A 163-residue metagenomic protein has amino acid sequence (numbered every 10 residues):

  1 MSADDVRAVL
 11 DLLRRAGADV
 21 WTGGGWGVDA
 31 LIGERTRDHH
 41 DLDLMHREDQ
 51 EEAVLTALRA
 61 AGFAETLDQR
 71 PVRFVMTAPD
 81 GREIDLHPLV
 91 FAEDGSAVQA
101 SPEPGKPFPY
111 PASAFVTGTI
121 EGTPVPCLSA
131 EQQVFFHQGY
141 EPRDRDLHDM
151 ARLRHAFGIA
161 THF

Functional and structural regions predicted by a protein language model:
M1-F163: Compositionally biased terminal segments of proteins
